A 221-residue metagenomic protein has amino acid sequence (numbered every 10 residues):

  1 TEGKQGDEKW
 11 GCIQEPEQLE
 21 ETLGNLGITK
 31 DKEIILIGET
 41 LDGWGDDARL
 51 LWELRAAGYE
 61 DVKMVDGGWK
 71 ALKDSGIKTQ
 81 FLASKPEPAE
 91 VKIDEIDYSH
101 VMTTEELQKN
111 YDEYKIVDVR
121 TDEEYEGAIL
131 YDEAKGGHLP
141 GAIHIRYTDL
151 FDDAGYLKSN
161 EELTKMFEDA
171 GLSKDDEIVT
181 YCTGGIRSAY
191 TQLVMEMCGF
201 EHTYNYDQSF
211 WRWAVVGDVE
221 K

Functional and structural regions predicted by a protein language model:
T1-E2, T40-W44, W69-A71, T121-Y125 (+3 more regions): Solvent-exposed loop/turn segments at secondary-structure junctions within structured extracellular/periplasmic domains
G3-I34, Y147-I178, E220: Helix-loop module immediately N-terminal to the HCX5R catalytic loop in PTP-like cysteine phosphatase domains
W10-V101, E105-E106, R187-T203, Q208-S209: Thiolate-centered catalytic microenvironments shared by cysteine-dependent enzyme domains
G27-K30, D47, K109-Y111, K135-H138 (+1 more regions): Extracellular/periplasmic catalytic domains that process cell-envelope and extracellular macromolecules
K30-E33, E60, D112-K115, P140 (+2 more regions): Loop/turn elements at helix/coil->beta-strand transitions in domains of secreted/extracellular proteins
L54, D118, A142, M195 (+1 more regions): Terminal peptide-recognition signature
K70-G136, P140, D218-K221: Active-site neighborhoods of enzymes that stabilize oxyanions during catalysis
K165, D175-K221: C-terminal soluble interaction/assembly domains
